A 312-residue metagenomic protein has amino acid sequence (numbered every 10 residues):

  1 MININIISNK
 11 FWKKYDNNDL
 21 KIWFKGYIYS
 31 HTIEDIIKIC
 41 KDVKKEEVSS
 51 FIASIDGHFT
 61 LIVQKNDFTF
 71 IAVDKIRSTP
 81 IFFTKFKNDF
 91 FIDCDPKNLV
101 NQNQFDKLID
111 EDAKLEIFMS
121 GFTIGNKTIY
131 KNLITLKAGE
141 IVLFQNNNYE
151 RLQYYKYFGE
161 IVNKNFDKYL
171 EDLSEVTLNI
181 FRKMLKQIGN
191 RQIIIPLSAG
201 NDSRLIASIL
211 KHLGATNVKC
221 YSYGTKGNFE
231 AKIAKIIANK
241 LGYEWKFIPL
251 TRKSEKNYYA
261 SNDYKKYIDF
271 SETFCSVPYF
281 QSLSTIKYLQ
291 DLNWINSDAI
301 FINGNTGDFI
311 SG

Functional and structural regions predicted by a protein language model:
M1-L197, N201-K253: Cysteine-centered catalytic environments shared across enzyme families
D56-H58, F70, G189-I193, Y259-G312: Conserved adenosine/adenylate-binding substructure
